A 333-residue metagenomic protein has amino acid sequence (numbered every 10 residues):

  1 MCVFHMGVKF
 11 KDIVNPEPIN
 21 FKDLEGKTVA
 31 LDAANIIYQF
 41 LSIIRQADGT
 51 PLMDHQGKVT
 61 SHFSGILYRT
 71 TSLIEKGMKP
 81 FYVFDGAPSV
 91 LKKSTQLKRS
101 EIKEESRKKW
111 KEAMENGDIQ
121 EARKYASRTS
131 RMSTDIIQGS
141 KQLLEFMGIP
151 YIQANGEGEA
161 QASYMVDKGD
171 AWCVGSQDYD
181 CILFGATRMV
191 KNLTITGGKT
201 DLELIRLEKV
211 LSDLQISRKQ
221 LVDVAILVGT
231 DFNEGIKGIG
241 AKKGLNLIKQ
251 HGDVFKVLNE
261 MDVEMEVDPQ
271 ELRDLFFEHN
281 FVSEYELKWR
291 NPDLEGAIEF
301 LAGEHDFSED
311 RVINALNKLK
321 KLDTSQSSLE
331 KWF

Functional and structural regions predicted by a protein language model:
C2-F4, V8-I13, I19, D23-D167 (+1 more regions): Noncatalytic, basic helical substrate-engagement surface that gates or grips nucleic-acid strands
C2-H5, D12-V14, I19-E25, F40 (+2 more regions): Non-catalytic nucleic-acid-binding/docking modules located in mid-to-C-terminal regions of nucleic-acid enzymes
D32, Y82, D178, G240 (+1 more regions): Residue-level signature of catalytic and energy-coupling elements of molecular machines, predominantly ATP/GTP-dependent
G49-T50, T129-P269: Nuclease catalytic cores that cleave nucleic-acid phosphodiester bonds, predominantly acidic two-metal-ion
L52, Q56, K92, I102 (+15 more regions): A sequence-level detector of short, solvent-exposed, charge-rich linear segments
Q56-T60, K108-E112, Y179-C181, D201-L204 (+2 more regions): Short, surface-exposed, polar/charged, turn-prone segments marking secondary-structure boundaries
K92-S94, V174, K256, I313: Short linear functional motifs in flexible/disordered or boundary regions
E101-I102, A171-W172, V190, L329-E330: Short alpha-helix boundary/capping motifs
